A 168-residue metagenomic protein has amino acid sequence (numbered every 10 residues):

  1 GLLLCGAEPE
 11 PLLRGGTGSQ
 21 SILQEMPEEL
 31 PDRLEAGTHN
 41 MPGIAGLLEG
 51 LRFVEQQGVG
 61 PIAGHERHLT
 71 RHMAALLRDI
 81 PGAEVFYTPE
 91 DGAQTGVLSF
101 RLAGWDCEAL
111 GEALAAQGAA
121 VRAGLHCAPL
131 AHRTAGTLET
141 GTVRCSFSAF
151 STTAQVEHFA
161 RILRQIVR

Functional and structural regions predicted by a protein language model:
G1-L23: Active-site PLP attachment segment
C5-A7, F100-G104, F147: Short beta-strand-to-loop capping motifs
E28-P42: A short glycine-threonine-serine/GTX helix/turn-capping micro-motif
T38-A45, G64, H68, W105 (+2 more regions): Conserved active-site and cofactor/substrate-binding residues in soluble primary-metabolism enzymes
P42-G43, L47-Q94: Conserved PLP-dependent catalytic core of the aminotransferase class-I/II
R67, G82-P129, R133-A135: Conserved PLP-binding catalytic core of the aspartate aminotransferase-like
A116-A120, P129-R168: PLP-dependent enzyme catalytic core of the Aspartate aminotransferase-like
